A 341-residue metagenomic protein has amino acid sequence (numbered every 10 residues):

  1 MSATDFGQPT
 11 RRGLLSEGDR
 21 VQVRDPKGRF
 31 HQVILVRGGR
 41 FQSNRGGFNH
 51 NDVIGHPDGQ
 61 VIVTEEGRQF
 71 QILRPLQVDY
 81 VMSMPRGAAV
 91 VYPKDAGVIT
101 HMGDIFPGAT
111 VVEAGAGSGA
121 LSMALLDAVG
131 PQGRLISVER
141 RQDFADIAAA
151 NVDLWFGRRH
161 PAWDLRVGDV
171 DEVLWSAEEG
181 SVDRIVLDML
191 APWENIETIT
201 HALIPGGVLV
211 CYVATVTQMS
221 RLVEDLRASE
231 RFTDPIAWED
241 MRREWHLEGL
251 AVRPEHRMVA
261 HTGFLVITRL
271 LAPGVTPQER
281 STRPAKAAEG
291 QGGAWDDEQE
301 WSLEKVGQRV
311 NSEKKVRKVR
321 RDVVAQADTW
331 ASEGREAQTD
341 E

Functional and structural regions predicted by a protein language model:
S2-E65, V81, E224-E341: SAM/dcSAM-binding transferase cores
F106-G117: Conserved class I S-adenosyl-L-methionine
A109, G133, G207: Glycine-centered, small-residue-biased loops immediately flanking beta-strands in adenine/cofactor-binding cores
L126-D127, W193-G207, D225-R227: A short glycine-rich, Lys/Arg-flanked "PGG" loop and its adjoining helix->strand segment in the class I
D127-R134, F232: Conserved S-adenosyl-L-methionine
V138-P192: S-adenosyl-L-methionine
G206-A214: Conserved beta-strand signature within the Rossmann-like core of class I S-adenosyl-L-methionine
